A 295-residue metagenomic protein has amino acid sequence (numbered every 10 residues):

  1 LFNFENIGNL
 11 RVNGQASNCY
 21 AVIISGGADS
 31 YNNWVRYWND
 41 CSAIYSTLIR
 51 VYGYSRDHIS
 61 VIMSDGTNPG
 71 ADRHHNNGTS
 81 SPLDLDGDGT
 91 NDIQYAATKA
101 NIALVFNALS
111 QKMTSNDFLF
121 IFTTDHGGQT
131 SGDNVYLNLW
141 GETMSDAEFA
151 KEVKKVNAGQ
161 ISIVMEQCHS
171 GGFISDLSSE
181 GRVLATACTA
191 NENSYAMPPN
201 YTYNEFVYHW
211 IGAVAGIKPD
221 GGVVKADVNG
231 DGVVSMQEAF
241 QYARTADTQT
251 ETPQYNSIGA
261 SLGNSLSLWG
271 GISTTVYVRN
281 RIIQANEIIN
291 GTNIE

Functional and structural regions predicted by a protein language model:
F2-D117, T274-E295: Boundary/activation segment at the start of structured domains
G14-S17, G53-S55, K112-N116, Q129-G132 (+3 more regions): Extracellular/periplasmic catalytic domains that process cell-envelope and extracellular macromolecules
Y20-S25, H58-M63, F118-T123, Q160-E166 (+1 more regions): Structural recognition of the beta-strand scaffold that forms the well-ordered cores of secreted hydrolase catalytic
G26-V35, G87-Y95, N134-W140, Y195-N200 (+1 more regions): Second-shell loop/turn segments in exported
G27-Y31, D65-P69, D125-S131, E142-M144 (+4 more regions): Solvent-exposed loop/turn segments at secondary-structure junctions within structured extracellular/periplasmic domains
R36-A43, T47, A97, N101-A108 (+8 more regions): Extracytoplasmic/secreted proteins, especially bacterial periplasmic and envelope-associated proteins
S42, I161-S265, S273: Active-site-proximal C-terminal subdomain of hydrolase catalytic domains
N77-A97, K112-T114, T124-V156: A short, glycine/acidic-enriched catalytic loop
